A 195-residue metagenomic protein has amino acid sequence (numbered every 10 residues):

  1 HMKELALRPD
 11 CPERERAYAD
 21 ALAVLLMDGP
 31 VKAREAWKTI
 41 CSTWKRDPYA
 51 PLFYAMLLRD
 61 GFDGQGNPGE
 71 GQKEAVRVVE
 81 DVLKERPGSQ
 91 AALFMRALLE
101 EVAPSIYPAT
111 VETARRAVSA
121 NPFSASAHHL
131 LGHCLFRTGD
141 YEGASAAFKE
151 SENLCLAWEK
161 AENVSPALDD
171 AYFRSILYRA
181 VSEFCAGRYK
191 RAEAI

Functional and structural regions predicted by a protein language model:
P9-P12, T43-R46, P87-G88, P122 (+1 more regions): Short coil turns that delineate tetratricopeptide repeat
R14, A50-P51, A92-L93, A127 (+2 more regions): TPR alpha-solenoid repeat register
E15-L26, F53, M95, L130 (+3 more regions): "A position-specific structural signal for the A-helix of alpha-solenoid helical repeats
V24, L58-G61, E100-E101, L135 (+1 more regions): Residue at a conserved register position within TPR or TPR-like alpha-solenoid repeats
M27-D28, G61, G69, A103-P104 (+2 more regions): Structural motif corresponding to the intra-repeat A-B loop/turn of tetratricopeptide repeats
P30, Q72, I106-Y107, Y141 (+1 more regions): TPR-repeat structural position
C41-S42, E80, K84, R115-S119 (+1 more regions): Amphipathic alpha-helical segments of tetratricopeptide repeats
